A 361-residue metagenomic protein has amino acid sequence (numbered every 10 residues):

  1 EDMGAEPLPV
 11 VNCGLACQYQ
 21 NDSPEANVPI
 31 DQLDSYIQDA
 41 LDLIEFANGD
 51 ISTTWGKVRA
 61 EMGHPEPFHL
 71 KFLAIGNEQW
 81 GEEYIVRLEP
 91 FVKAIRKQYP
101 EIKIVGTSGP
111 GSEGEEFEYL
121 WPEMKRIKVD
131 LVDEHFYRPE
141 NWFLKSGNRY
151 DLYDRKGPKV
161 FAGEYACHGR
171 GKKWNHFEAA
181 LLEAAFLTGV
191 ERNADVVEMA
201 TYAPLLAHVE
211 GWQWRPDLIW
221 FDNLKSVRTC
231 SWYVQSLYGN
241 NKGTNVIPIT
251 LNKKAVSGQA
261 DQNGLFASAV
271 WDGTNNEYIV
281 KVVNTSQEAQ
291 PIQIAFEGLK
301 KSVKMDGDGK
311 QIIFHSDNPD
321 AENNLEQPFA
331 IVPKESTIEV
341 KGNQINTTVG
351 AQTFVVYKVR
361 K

Functional and structural regions predicted by a protein language model:
E1-L15, W55: Active-site-adjacent substrate/metal-binding segments within catalytic domains of carbohydrate-active enzymes
D2-E6, E66, Q98, G189-V197 (+2 more regions): A structural motif corresponding to the C-terminal end of an alpha-helix and its immediate exit/capping segment
P9-C13, N77, G106-S108, T201: Glycine-rich, histidine-containing beta strand-loop boundary motifs that form or position
G14-Q18, G157-A267, T274-N276: Aromatic/acidic polysaccharide-binding cleft in carbohydrate-active enzymes
L15-D31: Surface-exposed, active-site-proximal loop segments in enzymatic domains
D42, F46-K57, E61-R192: Active-site neighborhood of glycoside hydrolase catalytic domains
K254-Q262, N284-K361: C-terminal beta-sandwich/jelly-roll accessory domains of carbohydrate-active enzymes
E277-T285: Short, well-ordered beta-strand segments enriched in hydrophobic/aromatic residues
